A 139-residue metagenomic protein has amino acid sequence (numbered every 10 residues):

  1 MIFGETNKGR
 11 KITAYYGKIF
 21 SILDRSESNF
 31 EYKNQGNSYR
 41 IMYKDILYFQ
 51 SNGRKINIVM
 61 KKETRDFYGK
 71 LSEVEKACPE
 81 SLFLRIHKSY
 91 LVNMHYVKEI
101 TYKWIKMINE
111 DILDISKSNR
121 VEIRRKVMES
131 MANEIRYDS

Functional and structural regions predicted by a protein language model:
M1-E5: N-terminal/domain-start alpha-helical segments
G9-I112: Conserved binding/recognition cores within well-folded domains
S26-N29, S130-I135: Regulatory hinge/linker segments at domain boundaries that couple sensory/effector modules to output domains
D114, V121-E122: C-terminal structural segments of small proteins and small subunits
R124-K126: Short, surface-exposed, low-complexity cationic segments
